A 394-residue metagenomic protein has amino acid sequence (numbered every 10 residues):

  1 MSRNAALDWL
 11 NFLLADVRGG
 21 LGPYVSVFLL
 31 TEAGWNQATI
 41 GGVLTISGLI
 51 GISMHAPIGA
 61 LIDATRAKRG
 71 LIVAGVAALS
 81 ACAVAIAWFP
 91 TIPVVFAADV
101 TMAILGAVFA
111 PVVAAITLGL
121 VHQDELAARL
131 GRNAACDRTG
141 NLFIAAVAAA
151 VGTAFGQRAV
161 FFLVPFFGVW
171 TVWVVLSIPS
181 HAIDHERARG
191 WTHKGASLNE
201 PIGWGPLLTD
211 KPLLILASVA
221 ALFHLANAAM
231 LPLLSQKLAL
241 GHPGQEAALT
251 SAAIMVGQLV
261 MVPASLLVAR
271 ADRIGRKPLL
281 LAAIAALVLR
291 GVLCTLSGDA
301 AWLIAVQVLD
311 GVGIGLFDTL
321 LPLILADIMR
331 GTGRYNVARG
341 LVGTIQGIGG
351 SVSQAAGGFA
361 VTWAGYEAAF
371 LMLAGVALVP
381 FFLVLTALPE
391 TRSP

Functional and structural regions predicted by a protein language model:
M1-G48, L214-I215, V219, H224-L238: Helix-loop boundary and gating motifs at the non-cytosolic
M1-S2, H181-L216: Juxtamembrane intracellular "pre-TM" segments in multi-pass secondary transporters
W35-I46, H242-Q258, V337-G340: Loop-to-transmembrane helix entry
M54-A67, G152, P263-R276, V361: Helix-to-loop junctions at the C-terminal end of transmembrane segments in multipass secondary transporters
G70-V84, P165, P278-L293: Structural signature of the two symmetry-related core transmembrane helices
V100-D137, G331: Cytoplasmic helix-loop-helix junction between adjacent transmembrane helices in 12-TM secondary transporters
V160-S177, F370-L385: Symmetry-related core transmembrane helices of the 12-TM Major Facilitator Superfamily/SLC fold
R334-W363: A late C-terminal transmembrane helix in Major Facilitator Superfamily
